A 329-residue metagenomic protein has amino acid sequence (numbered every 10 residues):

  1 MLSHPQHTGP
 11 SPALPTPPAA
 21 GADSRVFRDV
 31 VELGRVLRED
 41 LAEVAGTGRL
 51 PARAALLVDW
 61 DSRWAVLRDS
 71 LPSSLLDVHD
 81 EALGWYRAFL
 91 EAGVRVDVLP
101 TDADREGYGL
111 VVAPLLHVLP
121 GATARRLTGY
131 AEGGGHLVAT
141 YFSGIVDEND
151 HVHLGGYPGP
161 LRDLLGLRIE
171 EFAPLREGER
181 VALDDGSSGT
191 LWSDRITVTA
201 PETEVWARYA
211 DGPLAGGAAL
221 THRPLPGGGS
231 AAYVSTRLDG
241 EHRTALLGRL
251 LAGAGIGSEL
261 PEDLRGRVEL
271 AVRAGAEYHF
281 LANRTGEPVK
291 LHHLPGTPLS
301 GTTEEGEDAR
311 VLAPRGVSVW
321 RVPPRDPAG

Functional and structural regions predicted by a protein language model:
M1-G329: Carbohydrate-binding surfaces of carbohydrate-active enzymes
